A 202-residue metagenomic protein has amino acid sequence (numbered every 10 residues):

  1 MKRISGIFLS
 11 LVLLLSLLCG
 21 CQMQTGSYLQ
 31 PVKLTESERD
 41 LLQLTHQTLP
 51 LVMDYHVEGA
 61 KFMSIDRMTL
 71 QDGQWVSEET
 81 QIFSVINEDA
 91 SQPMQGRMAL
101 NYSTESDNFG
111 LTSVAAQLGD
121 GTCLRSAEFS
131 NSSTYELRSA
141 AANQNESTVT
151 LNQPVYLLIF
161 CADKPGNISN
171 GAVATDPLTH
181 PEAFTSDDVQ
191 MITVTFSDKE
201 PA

Functional and structural regions predicted by a protein language model:
M1-F8: Bacterial N-terminal signal peptides that target proteins for export
S16-G20: C-terminal motif of bacterial Sec signal peptides marking the signal peptidase cleavage site
Q22-W75: Short N-terminal edge-element motif at the start of the domain
V57-G59, R67-T69, Q81, T104 (+1 more regions): A mature extracytoplasmic/lumenal domain signature
G73-I82, L124-S126: Surface-exposed loop/edge segments in extracytoplasmic proteins
S84-A202: Extracytoplasmic electrostatic interaction patches
